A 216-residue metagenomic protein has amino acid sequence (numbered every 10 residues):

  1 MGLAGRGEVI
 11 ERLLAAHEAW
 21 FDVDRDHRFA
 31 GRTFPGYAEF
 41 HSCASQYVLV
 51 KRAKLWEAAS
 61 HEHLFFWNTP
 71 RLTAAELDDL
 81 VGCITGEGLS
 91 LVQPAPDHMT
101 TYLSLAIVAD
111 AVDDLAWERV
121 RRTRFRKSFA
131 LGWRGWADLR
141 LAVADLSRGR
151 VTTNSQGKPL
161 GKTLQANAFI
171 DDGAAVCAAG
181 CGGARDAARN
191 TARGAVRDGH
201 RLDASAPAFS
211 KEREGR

Functional and structural regions predicted by a protein language model:
M1-T69: N-terminal, charge-rich interaction modules
S60-H63, T100-S104, L139: Short, surface-exposed beta-edge/turn micro-motifs
F66-R71, I107-A111: Structural motif
R71-G86, S90, D114-E118: Active-site-adjacent loop/helix micro-motif of nuclease/hydrolase catalytic cores
A95-R119: Nucleic-acid nuclease catalytic cores
R121-C177: Charged, structured surface patches that assemble and position nucleic-acid processing machinery
